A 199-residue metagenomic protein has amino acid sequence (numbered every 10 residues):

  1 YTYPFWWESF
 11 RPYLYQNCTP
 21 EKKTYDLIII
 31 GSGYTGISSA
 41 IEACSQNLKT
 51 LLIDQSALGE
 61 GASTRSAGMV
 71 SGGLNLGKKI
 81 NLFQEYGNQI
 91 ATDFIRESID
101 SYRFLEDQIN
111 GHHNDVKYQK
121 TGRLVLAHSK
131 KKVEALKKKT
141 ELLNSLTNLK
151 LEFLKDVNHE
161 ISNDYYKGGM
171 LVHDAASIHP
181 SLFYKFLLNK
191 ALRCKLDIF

Functional and structural regions predicted by a protein language model:
Y1-L27, S45: Extreme N-terminal leader/targeting segments of oxidoreductases
T24-L52: N-terminal Rossmann-like FAD-binding beta1-loop-alpha1 element of flavoenzymes
G73-D156: Dinucleotide-binding Rossmann-like beta1-alpha1 core, especially the glycine-rich loop that anchors the ADP
E134, E141-L142, Y165-F199: Helical element adjacent to the flavin cofactor pocket in flavoenzyme catalytic cores
L154-N163, D197-F199: A conserved short coil-to-beta-strand element within the FAD-binding core of flavoproteins
